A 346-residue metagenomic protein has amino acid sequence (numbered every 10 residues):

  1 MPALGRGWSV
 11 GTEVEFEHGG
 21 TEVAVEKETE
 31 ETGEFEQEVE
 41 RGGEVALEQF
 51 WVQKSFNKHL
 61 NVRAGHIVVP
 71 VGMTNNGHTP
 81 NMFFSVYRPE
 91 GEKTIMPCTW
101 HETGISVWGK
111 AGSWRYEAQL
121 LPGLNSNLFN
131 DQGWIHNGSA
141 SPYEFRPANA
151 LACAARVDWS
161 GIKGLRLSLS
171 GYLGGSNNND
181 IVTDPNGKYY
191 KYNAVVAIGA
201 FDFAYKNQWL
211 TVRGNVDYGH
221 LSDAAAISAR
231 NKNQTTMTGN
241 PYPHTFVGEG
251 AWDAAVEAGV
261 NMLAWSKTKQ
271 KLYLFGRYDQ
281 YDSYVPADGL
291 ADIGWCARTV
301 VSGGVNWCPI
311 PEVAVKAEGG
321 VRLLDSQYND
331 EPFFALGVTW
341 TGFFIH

Functional and structural regions predicted by a protein language model:
M1-S126, N149-A154, D158-L167, E249-G250 (+2 more regions): Outer membrane beta-barrel
T29-E40, F50-Q53, G164-H346: Outer-membrane beta-barrel pore domains
E38-V39, E92-T94, A140-E144, H244: Active-site rim elements
N75-H78, F129-D131, I181-V182, I227: Short aromatic-enriched loop/helix-cap "lid" or pocket-rim segments at secondary-structure transitions that line
S126-L128, G133-D180: Loop-centered beta-sheet repeat module
